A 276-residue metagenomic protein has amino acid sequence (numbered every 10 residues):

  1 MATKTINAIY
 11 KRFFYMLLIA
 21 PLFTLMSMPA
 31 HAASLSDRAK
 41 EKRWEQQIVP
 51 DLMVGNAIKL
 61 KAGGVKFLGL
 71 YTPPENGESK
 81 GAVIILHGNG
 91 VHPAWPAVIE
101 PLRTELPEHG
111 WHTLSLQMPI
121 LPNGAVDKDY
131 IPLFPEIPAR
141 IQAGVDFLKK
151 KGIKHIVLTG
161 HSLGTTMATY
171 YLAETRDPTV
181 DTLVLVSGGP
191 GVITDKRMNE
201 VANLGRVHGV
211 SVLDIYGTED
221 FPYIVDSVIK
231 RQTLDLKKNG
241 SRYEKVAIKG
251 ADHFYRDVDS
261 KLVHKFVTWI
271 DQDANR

Functional and structural regions predicted by a protein language model:
Y15-M26: Bacterial N-terminal signal peptides
A33-N76: N-terminal cap/lid segment of alpha/beta-hydrolase-fold proteins
K66, P73-S115: Short, surface-exposed "cap/lid" segments of acyl-processing enzymes
V91, Q117-P132: Cap/lid segment of the alpha/beta-hydrolase catalytic domain
D127-K151: Alpha/beta-hydrolase active-site loop
T159-A168: Gly/Ala-rich beta-loop-alpha elbow adjacent to hydrolase catalytic centers
T182, S187-A247, D252: The feature captures the conserved acid-bearing segment of alpha/beta-hydrolase catalytic domains
N239-R276: C-terminal catalytic histidine-bearing segment of alpha/beta-hydrolase fold enzymes
